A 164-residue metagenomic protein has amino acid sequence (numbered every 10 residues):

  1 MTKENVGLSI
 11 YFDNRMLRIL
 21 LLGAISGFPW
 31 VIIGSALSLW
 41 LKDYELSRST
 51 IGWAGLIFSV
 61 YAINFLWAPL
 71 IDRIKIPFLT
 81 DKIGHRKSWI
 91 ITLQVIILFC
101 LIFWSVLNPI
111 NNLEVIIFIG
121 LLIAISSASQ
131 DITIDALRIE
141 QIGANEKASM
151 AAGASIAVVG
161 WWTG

Functional and structural regions predicted by a protein language model:
T2-Y61, L122: Helix-loop boundary and gating motifs at the non-cytosolic
L20, G52-G55, T80, G84-K87 (+2 more regions): Conserved glycine-rich helix-kink/hinge and helix-boundary motifs of the Major Facilitator Superfamily
S38, K42, I71, R138-G143: Helix-terminus/helix-capping segments at the ends of transmembrane helices and short amphipathic helices
V60-W67, A148-G164: Glycine-rich segments within core transmembrane alpha-helices of 12-TM secondary carriers
I63-I83: Helix-to-loop junctions at the C-terminal end of transmembrane segments in multipass secondary transporters
I76-P77, S88-N111: C-terminal ends and interior cores of transmembrane alpha-helices in multi-pass membrane transporters/permeases
N112-G120: Short hydrophobic/alpha-helical segments at membrane-entry points of transmembrane helices in Major Facilitator
I123-V158: Cytoplasmic helix-loop-helix junction between adjacent transmembrane helices in 12-TM secondary transporters
